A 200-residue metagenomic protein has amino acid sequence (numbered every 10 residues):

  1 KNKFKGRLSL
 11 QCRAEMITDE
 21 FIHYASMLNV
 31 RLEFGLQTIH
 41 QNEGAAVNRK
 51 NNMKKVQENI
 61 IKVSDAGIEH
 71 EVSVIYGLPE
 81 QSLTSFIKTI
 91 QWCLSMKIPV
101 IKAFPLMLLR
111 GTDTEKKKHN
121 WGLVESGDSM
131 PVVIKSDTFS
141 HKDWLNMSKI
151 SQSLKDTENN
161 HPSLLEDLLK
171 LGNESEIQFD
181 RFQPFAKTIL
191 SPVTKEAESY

Functional and structural regions predicted by a protein language model:
K1, N48-N51, K88-T89, E115-G122: Short secondary-structure boundary/capping segments
K1, T84-P99, E158-E176: Short, electropositive alpha-helical surface patch
K1-E71, Y76-L78: Conserved SAM/AdoMet-binding glycine-rich loop
D19-A25, P79-K97, D143, M147: Catalytic cores of alpha/beta
A25-I39, P99-M107, K117, L123-S126: Non-cysteine beta-strand/loop elements that form the S-adenosyl-L-methionine
G77, F104-G111: Short, solvent-exposed turn/loop segments enriched in Gly/Ser/Thr/Pro and often Arg
H119-S163: Alpha-amylase-like alpha-glycosidases and glucanotransferases acting on alpha-linked glucans and related
W144-Y200: Radical SAM enzyme core and accessory elements
